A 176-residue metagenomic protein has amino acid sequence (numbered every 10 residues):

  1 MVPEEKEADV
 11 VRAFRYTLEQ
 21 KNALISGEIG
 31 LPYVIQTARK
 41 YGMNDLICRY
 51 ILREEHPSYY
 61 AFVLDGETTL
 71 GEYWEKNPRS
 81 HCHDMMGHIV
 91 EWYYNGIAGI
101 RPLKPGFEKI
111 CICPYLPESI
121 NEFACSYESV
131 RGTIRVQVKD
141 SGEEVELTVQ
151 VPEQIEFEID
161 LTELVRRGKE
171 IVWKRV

Functional and structural regions predicted by a protein language model:
M1-E4, Q20, L24, Q36-A38 (+1 more regions): Hydrophobic alpha-helical scaffolding
M1-I29, R49, E55-H56, T69-L70 (+1 more regions): Extended glycan-interaction surfaces of carbohydrate-active proteins
M1-K6, Y33-Y41, Y94-I100: Well-ordered alpha-helical scaffold segments within catalytic/enzyme domains
I29-P32, G87-H88: A generic alpha-helix surface/boundary motif
D45-V176: Non-catalytic C-terminal accessory modules of carbohydrate-active enzymes
